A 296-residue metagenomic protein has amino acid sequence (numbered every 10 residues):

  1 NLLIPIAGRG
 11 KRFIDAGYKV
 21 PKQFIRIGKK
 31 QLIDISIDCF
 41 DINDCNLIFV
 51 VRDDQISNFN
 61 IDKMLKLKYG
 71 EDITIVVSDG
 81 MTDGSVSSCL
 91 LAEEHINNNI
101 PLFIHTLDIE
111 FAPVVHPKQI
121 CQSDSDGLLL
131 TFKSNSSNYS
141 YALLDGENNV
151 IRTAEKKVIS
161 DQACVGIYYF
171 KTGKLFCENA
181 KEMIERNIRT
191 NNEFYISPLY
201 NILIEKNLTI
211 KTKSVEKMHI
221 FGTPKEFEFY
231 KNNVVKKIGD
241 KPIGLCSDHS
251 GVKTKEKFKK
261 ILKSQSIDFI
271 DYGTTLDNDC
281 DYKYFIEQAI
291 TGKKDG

Functional and structural regions predicted by a protein language model:
N1-I4, R12-I14, Y18-K19, I25-R26 (+1 more regions): Conserved N-terminal catalytic core of the sugar/cofactor nucleotidyltransferase
L2, A163-G239: Conserved alpha/beta core of the MobA/IspD/sugar-nucleotide pyrophosphorylase nucleotidyltransferase superfamily
I6-K11, K241-I261: N-terminal beta1-alpha1 ligand-phosphate binding loop
Q55-I56, I109-A112: A short, conserved beta-strand element in the Rossmann-like catalytic core that flanks the donor/metal-binding loop
N99-E110: Short beta-strand-to-loop acidic/aromatic patch adjacent to the donor-nucleotide binding site
F111-N187: Conserved core of the sugar-phosphate nucleotidyltransferase
D268-C280: A short beta-strand-loop structural module common to alpha/beta enzyme folds
C280-G296: N-terminal small/polar loop signature for handling phosphorylated ligands or for N-terminal nucleophile
